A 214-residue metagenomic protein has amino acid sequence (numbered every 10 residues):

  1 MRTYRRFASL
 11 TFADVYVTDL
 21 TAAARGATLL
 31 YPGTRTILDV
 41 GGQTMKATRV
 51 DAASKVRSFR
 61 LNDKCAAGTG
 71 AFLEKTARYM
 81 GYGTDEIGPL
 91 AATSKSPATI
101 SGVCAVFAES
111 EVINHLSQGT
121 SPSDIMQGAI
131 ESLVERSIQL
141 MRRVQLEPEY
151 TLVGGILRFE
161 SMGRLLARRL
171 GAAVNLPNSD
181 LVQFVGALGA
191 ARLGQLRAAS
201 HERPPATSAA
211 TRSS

Functional and structural regions predicted by a protein language model:
M1-L20, T48-R49, R57: Short beta-strand-loop/turn "lid" adjacent to the catalytic site in phosphate-handling enzymes
M1-T3, R142, L146-R169, D180-Q183: Glycine-rich phosphate-binding loops at beta-strand->alpha-helix junctions
Y16-L20, A167-L188: Conserved phosphate-binding/catalytic loops in two-lobed NTP-binding clefts
R25, G70-E74, N178-R212: Glycine-rich phosphate-binding/hydrolytic loop that grips phosphoryl groups
T34-K55: Gly/Thr-rich phosphate-binding beta-strand-loop-beta motif of the actin/hexokinase/Hsp70
K55-S96, R192: Glycine-rich phosphate-binding loop plus the immediately following alpha-helix
A108-M141, Q183: Adenine-nucleotide phosphate-binding core of ATP-dependent small-molecule kinases
